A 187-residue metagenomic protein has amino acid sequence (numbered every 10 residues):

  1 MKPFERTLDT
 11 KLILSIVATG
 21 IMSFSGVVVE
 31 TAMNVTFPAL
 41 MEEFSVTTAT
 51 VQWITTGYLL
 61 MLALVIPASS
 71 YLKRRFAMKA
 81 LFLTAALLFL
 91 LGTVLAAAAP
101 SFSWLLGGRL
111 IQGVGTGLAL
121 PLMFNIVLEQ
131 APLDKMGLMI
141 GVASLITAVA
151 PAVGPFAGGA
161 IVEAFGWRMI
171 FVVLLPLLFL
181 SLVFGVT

Functional and structural regions predicted by a protein language model:
M1-V186: Transmembrane-helix bundle of Major Facilitator Superfamily
